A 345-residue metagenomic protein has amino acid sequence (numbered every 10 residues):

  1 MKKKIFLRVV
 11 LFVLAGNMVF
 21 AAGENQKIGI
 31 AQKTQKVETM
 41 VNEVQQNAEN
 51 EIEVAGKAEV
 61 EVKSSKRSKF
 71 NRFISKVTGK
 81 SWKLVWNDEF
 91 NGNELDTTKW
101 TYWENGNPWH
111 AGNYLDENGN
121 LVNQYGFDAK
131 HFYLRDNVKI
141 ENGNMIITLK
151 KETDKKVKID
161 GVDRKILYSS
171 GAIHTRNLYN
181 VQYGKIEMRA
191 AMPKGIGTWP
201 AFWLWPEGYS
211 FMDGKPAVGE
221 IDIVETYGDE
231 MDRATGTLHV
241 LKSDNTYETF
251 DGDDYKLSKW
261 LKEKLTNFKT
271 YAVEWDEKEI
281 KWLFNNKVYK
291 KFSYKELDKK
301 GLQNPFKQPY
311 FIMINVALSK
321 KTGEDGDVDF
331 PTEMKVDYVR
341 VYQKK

Functional and structural regions predicted by a protein language model:
K4-E24: Sec-dependent N-terminal signal peptides of Gram-positive bacterial secreted proteins and lipoproteins
K4-I5, G29, S64-S68: Coil-to-alpha-helix initiation sites in intrinsically disordered, low-complexity, charged segments
V13, V44, E61-S65: Intrinsic disorder/low-complexity segments
V19-V37: Sec-dependent signal peptide cleavage junction
G29-A31, E38-N42, E53-A55: Intrinsically disordered, low-complexity segments enriched in small/polar and acidic residues
N50-K345: GH16 jelly-roll
